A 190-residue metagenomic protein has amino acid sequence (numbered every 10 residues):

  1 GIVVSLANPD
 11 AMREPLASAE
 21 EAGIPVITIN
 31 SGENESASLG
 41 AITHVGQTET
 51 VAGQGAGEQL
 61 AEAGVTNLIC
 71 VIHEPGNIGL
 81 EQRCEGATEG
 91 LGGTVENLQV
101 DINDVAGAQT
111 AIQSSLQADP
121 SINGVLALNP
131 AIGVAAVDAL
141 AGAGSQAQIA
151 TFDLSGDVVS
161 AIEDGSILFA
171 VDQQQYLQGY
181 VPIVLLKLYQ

Functional and structural regions predicted by a protein language model:
G1-Q190: A residue-level marker of the well-folded mature domains of exported/periplasmic proteins
